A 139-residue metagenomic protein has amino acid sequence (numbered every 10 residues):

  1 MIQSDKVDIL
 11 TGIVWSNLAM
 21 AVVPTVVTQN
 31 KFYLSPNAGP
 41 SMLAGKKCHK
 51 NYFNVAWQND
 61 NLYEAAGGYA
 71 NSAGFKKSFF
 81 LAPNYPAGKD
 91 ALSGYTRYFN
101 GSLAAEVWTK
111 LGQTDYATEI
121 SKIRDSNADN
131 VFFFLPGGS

Functional and structural regions predicted by a protein language model:
M1, V27-N30, K50-N54, T96-Y98 (+1 more regions): Short, hinge-like loop/turn segments at secondary-structure boundaries
M1-D8, G68-S72, D115-N127: Short, well-structured alpha-helical segments in soluble
M1-L43, V55, K110-Y116: Beta-alpha junction/loop-to-helix N-cap segments that form part of ligand/metal-binding clefts
I2-V14, L34-P36, K77-A82, N127-G137: Periplasmic-binding protein-like
N17-M20, N61, P86-A87, T114 (+1 more regions): Short alpha-helical
V22-V23, G67, T96, I120: Short amphipathic alpha-helical segments and helix-helix/interface helices
K46-C48: Short acidic, glycine/proline-rich loop/turn micro-motifs
K50-L111, D129-N130: An alpha-beta-alpha
